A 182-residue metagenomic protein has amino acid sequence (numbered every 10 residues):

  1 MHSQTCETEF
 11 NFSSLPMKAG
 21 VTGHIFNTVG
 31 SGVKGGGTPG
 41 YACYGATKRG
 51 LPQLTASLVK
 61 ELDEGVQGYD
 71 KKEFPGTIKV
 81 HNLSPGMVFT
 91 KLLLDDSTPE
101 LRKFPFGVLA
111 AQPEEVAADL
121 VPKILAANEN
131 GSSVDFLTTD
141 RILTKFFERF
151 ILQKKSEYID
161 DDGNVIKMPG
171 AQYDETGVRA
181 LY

Functional and structural regions predicted by a protein language model:
H2, S14-F74, M87: Catalytic loop of short-chain dehydrogenase/reductase
S3, L94-D95, A118: Phosphate-coordinating loops and pocket residues in cytosolic domains that bind phosphorylated ligands
C6-S13, T55, A117: Short-chain dehydrogenase/reductase
K34, P75, S84-D95, P99: Short, flexible catalytic-loop segment of classical short-chain dehydrogenase/reductase
I78, N82-L83, T98-K154, P169-R179: C-terminal helical subdomain
